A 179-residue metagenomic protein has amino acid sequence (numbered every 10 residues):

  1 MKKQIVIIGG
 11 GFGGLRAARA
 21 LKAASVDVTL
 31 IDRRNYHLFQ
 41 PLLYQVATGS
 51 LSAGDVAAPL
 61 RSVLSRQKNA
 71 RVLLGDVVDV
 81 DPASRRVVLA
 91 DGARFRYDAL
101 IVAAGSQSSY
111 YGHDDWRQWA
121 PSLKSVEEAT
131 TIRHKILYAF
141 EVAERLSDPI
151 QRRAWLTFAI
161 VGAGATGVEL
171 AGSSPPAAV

Functional and structural regions predicted by a protein language model:
M1-K3, A70-A159: FAD-binding core/adjacent interface of flavoenzyme oxidoreductases
M1-L73, V78, F158-A159, A165-V179: Beta1-alpha1 glycine-rich phosphate/pyrophosphate-binding loop at the start of Rossmann-like nucleotide-binding domains
